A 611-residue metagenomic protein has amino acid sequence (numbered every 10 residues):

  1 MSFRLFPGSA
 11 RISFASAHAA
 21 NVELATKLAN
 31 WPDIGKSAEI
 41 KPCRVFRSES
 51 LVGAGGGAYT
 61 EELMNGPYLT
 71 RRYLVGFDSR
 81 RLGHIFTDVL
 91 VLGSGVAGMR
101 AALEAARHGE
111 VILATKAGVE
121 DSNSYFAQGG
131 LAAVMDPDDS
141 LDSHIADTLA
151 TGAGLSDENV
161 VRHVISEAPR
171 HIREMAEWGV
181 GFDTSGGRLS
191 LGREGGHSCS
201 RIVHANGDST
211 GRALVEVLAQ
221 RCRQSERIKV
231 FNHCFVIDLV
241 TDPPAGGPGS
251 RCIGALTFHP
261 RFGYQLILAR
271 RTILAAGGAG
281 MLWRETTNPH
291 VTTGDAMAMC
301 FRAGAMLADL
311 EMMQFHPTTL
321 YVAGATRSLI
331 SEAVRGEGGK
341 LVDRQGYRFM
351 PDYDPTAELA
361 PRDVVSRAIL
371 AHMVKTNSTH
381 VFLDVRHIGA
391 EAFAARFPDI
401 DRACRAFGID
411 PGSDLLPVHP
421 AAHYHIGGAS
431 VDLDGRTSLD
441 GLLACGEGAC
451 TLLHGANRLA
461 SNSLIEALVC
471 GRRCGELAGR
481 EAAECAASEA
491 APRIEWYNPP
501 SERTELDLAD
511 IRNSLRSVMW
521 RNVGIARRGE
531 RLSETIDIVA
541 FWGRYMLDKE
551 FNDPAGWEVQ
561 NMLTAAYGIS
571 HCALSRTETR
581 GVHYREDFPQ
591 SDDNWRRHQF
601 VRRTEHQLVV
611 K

Functional and structural regions predicted by a protein language model:
F3-L5, S16, N21, C43-V89 (+1 more regions): Extreme N-terminal leader/targeting segments of oxidoreductases
T60, R71-R72, D78-R80, I85-T87 (+13 more regions): Glycine- and aromatic-enriched mobile tails/lids
I85-T87, F262-R271, S438-L439: Core beta-strand elements of the Rossmann-like FAD/NAD(P) dinucleotide-binding domain in flavoenzyme oxidoreductases
E110-T115, D309: Short beta-strand "acidic-cap" motif of Rossmann-like dinucleotide-binding folds
A133-V164: Glycine-rich active-site loop/strand segments that organize a redox cofactor
E158-S166, I202-V217, F231, T286-G294 (+2 more regions): Short beta-strand to alpha-helix junction loop
A176-G263, L268, A275, T319-V322 (+1 more regions): Conserved redox-cofactor binding core of oxidoreductases
M299, A305-L416, L477-A487: An anion/pyrophosphate-binding glycine-rich loop and adjacent beta-alpha core in soluble alpha-beta enzymes
